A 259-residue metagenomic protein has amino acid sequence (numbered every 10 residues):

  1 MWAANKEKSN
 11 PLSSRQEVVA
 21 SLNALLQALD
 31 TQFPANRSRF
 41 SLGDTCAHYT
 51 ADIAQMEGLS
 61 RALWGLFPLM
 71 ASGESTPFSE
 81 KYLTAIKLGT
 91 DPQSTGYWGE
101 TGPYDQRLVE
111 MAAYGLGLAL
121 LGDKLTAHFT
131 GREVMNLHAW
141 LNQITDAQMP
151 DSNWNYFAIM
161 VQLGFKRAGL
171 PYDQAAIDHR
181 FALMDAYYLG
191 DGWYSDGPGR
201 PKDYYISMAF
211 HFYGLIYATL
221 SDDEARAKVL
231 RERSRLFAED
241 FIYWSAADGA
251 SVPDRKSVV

Functional and structural regions predicted by a protein language model:
W2-G73: N-terminal signal-anchor module of multipass membrane proteins
P11-R15, L69-E80, L120-H138, K166-A182 (+1 more regions): Structural helix-adjacent loops and short alpha-helical linkers that scaffold large soluble proteins
A20-D44, F78-Y97, G131-M149, D173-D196 (+1 more regions): Long, well-ordered core segments of solenoidal/helical folds
C46-H128: Membrane helical hairpin/interfacial module
D196-A209, L220: Hydrophobic, aromatic-lined core segments that form the binding pocket/scaffold for planar heteroaromatic ligands
V258: Conserved small/polar residues in nucleotide/adenosyl-binding loops
